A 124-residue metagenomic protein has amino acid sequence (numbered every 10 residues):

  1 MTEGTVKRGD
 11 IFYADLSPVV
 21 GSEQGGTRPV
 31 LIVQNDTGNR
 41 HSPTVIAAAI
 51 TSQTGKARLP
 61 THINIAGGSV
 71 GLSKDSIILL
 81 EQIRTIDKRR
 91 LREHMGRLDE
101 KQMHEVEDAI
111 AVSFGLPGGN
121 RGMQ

Functional and structural regions predicted by a protein language model:
M1-Q124: Conserved functional hotspots at enzyme active or ligand-binding sites that engage polyanionic ligands
